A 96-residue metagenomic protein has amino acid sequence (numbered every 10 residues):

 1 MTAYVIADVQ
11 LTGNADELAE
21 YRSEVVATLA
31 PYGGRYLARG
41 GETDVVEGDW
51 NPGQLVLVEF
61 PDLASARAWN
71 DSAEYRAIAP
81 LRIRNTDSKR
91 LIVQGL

Functional and structural regions predicted by a protein language model:
M1-L96: Conserved, structured core segments of small domains
